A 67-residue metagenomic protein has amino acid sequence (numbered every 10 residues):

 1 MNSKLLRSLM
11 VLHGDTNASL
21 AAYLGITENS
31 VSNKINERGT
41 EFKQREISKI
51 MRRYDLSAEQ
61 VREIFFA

Functional and structural regions predicted by a protein language model:
M1-D15, Y23: A short, Lys/Arg-rich alpha-helix, primarily the initiator
S8, A22, N33, E63: DNA-binding alpha-helical recognition surfaces that contact promoter or target DNA
S19-A21, I50: Short alpha-helical "recognition helix" segments of helix-turn-helix
I26-E41: Recognition helix of helix-turn-helix/homeodomain-like DNA-binding domains that insert into the DNA major groove
I35-N36, E46, F65: DNA major-groove recognition helix of helix-turn-helix
R45-Q60: DNA major-groove recognition helix of helix-turn-helix/homeodomain DNA-binding modules
Q60-A67: Short amphipathic recognition helices of helix-turn-helix/homeodomain-type DNA-binding modules
